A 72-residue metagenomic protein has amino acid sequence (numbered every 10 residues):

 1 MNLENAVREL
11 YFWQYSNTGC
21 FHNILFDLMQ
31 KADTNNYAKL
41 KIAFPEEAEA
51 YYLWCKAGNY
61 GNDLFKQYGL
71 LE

Functional and structural regions predicted by a protein language model:
M1-Q30: N-terminal acidic leader/helix
A6-E9, I24, A43, A50 (+1 more regions): Charge-rich, solvent-exposed alpha-helical interaction surfaces
C20, F26-G58: Acidic, low-complexity, intrinsically disordered interaction modules
Y51-E72: Long, highly charged low-complexity segments enriched in Glu/Asp and Lys/Arg with interspersed Ser/Thr
